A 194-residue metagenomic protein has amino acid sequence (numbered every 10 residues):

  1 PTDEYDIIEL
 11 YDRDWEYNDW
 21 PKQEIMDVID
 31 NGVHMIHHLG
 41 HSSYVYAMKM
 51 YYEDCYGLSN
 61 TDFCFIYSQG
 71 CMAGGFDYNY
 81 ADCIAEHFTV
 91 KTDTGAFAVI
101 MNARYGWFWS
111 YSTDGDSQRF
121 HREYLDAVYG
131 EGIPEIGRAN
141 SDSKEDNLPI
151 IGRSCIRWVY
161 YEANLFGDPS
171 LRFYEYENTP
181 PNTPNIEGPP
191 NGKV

Functional and structural regions predicted by a protein language model:
P1-P180: Cysteine-dependent hydrolase recognition
N178-N185, P189: Proline-centered linker/hinge motifs at extracellular inter-domain junctions
G192-V194: Structural beta-strand segments of beta-rich domains
